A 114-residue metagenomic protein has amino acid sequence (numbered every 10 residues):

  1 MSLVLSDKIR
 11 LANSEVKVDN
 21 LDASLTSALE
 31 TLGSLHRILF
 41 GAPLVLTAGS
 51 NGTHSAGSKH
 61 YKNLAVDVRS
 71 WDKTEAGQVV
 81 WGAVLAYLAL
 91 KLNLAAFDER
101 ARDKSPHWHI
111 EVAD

Functional and structural regions predicted by a protein language model:
M1, L25, L46, V66-V68 (+1 more regions): Generic hydrophobic secondary-structure signal
M1, S34-H36, R100: Homeobox/homeodomain signature
M1-A28, A113: Extracytoplasmic cell-surface/polysaccharide-interacting catalytic and binding patches
I9-A12, T31-H36, E75-G77: Generic detector of short, locally flexible boundary/turn motifs and exposed helical patches
E15-D19, T53-D114: Catalytic cores and adjacent binding grooves of peptidoglycan-active enzymes
A23-G57: Extended, low-complexity, intrinsically disordered C-terminal regulatory tails of eukaryotic serine/threonine kinases
